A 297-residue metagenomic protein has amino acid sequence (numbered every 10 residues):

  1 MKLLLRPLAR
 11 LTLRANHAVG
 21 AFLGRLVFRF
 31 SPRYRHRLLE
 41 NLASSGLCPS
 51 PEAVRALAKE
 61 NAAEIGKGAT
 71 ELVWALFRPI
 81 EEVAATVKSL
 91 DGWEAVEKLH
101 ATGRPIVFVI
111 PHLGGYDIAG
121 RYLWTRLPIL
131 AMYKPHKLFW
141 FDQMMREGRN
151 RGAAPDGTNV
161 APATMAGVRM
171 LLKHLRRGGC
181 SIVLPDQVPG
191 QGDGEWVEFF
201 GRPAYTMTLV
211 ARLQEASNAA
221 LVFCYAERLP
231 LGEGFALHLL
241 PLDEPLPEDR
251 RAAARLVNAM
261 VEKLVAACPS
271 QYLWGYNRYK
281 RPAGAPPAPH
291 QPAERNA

Functional and structural regions predicted by a protein language model:
M1-I110, D142-E147: Membrane-anchoring hydrophobic helices of lipid-metabolizing enzymes
F30, C48, R55-A62, H100-T102 (+2 more regions): Non-catalytic C-terminal accessory region of glycerolipid acyltransferases and related lyso-lipid remodeling enzymes
Y34, G115, G167: Short phosphate-engaging motifs
H36, P135-F139, A204-M207: Active-site metal-coordination segments of metallo-dependent hydrolases
V73, A84, K88-E94, G114-D117 (+2 more regions): Generic, ordered loop/turn and secondary-structure boundary motif
E82-K88, G157-A163, F199-G201, R250: Short, flexible loop segments at the rims of nucleotide/cofactor-binding pockets, characterized by
W93-E97, G120-R121, D142-R146, N150 (+3 more regions): Short amphipathic alpha-helical segments and helix-helix/interface helices
T102-A163, R177, Q191-E198, G232: Catalytic core of membrane glycerolipid acyltransferases/transacylases, capturing the structured, soluble-facing
